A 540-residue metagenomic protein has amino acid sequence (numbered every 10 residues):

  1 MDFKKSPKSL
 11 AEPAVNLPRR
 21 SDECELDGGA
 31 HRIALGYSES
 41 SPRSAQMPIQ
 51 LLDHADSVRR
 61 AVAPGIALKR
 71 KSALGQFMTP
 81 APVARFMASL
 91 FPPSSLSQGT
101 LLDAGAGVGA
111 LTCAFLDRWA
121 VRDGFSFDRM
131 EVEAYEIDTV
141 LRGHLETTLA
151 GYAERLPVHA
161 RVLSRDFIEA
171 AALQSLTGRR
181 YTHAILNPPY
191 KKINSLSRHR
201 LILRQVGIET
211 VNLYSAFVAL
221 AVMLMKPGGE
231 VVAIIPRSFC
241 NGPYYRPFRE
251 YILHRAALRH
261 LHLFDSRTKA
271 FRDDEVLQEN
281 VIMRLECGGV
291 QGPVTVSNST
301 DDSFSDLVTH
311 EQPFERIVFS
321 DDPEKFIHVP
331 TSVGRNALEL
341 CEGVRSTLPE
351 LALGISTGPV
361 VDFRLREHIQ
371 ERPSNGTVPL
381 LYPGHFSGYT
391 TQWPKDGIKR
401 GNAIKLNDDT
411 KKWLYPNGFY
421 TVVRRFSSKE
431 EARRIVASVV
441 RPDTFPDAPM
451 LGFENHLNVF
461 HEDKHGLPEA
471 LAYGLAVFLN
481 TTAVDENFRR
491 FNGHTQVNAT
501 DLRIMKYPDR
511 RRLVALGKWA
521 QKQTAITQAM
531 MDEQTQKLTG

Functional and structural regions predicted by a protein language model:
D2-F125, E133-Y152, A171, N241-F248 (+2 more regions): Class I S-adenosyl-L-methionine
D2-K4, R19, R43, S72-A73 (+5 more regions): Signature of N6-adenine DNA methyltransferases within the class I
L68-A73, L101, L201-R204, P416 (+1 more regions): Glycine- and acidic
S95-S97, D123-R129, R155-V158, T177-G178 (+1 more regions): Short helix-terminating capping/connector loops at secondary-structure junctions
G99, T182, Y420: Conserved acidic residues
T100, E131-E133, R161, V232: A structural signal for isolated positions on well-ordered beta-strands in alpha/beta enzyme cores
P157-F167: Conserved SAM-binding strand-loop segment of SAM-dependent methyltransferases
R335-L538: Polybasic, glycine- and aromatic-enriched phosphate-binding surface used to engage nucleic acids
